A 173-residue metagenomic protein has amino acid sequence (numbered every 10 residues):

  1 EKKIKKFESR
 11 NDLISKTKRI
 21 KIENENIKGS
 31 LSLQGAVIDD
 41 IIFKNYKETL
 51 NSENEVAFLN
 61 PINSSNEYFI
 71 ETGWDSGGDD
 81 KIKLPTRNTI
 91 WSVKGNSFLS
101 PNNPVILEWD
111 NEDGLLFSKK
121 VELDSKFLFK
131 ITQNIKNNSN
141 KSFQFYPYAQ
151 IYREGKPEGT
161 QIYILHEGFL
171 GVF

Functional and structural regions predicted by a protein language model:
E1-S15: Intrinsically disordered, low-complexity linkers and terminal tails enriched in Pro/Gly and often acidic or mixed-charge
D12-F173: Soluble non-transmembrane domains of integral membrane proteins
